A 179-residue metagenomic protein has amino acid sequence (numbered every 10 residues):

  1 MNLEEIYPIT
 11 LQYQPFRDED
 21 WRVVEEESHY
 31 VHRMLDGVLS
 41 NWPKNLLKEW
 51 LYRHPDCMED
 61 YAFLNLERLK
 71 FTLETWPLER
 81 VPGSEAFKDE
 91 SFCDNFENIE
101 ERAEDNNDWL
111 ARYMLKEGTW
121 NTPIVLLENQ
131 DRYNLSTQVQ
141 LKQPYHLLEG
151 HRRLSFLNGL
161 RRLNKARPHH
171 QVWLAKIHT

Functional and structural regions predicted by a protein language model:
M1-S91: N-terminal extension/subdomain marker
H29-H32, H54, H146, H151 (+2 more regions): Histidine (H) residue identity feature
Y61-P144, K165-A166: Short alpha-helix boundary/capping and kink motifs at helix termini
I124-L126, L157, V172: Generic structural hydrophobic/aromatic packing signal, biased to beta-strands
Q130-Y133, R152-L154, I177-T179: Short, solvent-exposed loop/turn segments at secondary-structure junctions
L141-N158: A sequence-level detector for short glycine-anchored, His/Arg-bearing signature motifs that mark catalytic or binding
G159-T179: Alpha-helical oligomerization segments
